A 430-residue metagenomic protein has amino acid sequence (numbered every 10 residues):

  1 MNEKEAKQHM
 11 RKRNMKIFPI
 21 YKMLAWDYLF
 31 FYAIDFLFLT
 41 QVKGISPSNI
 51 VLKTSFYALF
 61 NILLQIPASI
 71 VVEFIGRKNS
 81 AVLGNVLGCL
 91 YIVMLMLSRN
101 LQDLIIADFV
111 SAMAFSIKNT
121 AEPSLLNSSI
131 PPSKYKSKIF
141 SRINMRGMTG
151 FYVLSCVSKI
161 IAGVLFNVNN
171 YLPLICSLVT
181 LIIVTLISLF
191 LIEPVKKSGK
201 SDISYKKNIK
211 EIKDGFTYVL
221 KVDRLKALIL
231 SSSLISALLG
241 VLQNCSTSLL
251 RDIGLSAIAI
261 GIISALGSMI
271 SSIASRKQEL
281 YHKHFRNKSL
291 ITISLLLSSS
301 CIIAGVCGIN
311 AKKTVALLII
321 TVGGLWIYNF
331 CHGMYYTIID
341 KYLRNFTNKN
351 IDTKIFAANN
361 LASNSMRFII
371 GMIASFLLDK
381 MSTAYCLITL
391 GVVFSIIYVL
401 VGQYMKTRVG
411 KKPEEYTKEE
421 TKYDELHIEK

Functional and structural regions predicted by a protein language model:
N2-K12, E193-L230, Y423: Juxtamembrane intracellular "pre-TM" segments in multi-pass secondary transporters
N2-L63, V222-G267: Helix-loop boundary and gating motifs at the non-cytosolic
Q41-V42, Y152-S177, R251-I253, F368-L390: Transmembrane alpha-helix termini and helix-breaking/packing motifs in multi-pass membrane transporters
L63-R99: Conserved MFS/SLC helix-loop-helix module at the cytosolic interface between two early adjacent transmembrane helices
L64-R77, F166, I273-N287, L378-D379: Helix-to-loop junctions at the C-terminal end of transmembrane segments in multipass secondary transporters
V86-N100, L296-T314: C-terminal ends and interior cores of transmembrane alpha-helices in multi-pass membrane transporters/permeases
F109-Y152: Cytoplasmic helix-loop-helix junction between adjacent transmembrane helices in 12-TM secondary transporters
N170, L174-S177, V184-I203, G402-Y416: Helix-loop junctions on the cytosolic side of multi-pass membrane transporters, especially the intracellular loop
